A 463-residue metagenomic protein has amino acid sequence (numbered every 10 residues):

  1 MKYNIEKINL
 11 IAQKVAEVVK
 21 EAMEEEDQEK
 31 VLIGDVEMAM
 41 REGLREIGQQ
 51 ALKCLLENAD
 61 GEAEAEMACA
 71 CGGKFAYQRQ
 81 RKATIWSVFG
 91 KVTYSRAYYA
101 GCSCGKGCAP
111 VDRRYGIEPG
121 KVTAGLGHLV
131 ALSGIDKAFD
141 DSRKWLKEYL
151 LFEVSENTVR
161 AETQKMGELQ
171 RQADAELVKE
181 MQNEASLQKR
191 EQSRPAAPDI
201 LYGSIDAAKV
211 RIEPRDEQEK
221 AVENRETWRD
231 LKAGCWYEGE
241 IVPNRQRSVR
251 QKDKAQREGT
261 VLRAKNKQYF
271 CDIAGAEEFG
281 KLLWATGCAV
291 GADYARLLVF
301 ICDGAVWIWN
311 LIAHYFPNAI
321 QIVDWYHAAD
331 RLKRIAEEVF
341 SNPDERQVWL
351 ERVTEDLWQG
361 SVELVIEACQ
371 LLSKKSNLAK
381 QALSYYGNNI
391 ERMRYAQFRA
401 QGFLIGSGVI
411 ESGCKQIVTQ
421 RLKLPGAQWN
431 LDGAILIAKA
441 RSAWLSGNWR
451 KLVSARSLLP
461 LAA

Functional and structural regions predicted by a protein language model:
M1-K53, R96-Y99, S103-A463: Catalytic center-proximal scaffold of phosphoryl-transfer enzymes
V31-D35, C54-C71: Short glycine-rich, low-complexity/disordered patches
L44-N58, R79-G90: Short Cys/His-rich Zn2+-coordinating modules
A65-G116: Cys/His-rich short segments
